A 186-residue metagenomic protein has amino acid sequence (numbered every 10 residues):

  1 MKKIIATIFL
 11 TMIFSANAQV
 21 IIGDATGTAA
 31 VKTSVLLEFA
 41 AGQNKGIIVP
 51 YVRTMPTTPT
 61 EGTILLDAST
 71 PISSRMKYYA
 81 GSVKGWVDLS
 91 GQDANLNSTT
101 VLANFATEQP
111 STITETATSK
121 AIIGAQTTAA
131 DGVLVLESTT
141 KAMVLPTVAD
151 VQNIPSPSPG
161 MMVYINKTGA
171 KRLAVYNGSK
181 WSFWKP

Functional and structural regions predicted by a protein language model:
I4, Q19-P186: C-terminal trimerization/auto-chaperone modules of long, extracellular attachment fibers and adhesins
I4-I13: Sec-dependent N-terminal signal peptides
F14-A18: Sec/Tat signal peptide C-region and signal peptidase I cleavage site
